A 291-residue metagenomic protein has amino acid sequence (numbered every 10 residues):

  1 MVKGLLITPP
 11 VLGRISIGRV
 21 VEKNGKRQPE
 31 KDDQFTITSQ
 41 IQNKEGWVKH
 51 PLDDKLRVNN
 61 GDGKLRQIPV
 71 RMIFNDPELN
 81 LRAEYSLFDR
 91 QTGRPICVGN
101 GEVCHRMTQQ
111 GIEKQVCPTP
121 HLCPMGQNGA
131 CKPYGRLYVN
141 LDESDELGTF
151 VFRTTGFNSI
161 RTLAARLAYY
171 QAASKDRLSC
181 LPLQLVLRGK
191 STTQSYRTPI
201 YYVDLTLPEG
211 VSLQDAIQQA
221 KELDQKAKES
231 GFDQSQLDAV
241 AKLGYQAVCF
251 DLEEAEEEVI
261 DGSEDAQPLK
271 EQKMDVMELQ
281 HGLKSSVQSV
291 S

Functional and structural regions predicted by a protein language model:
M1-S144, Y196-T198, V248-F250, P268-E278 (+1 more regions): OB-fold ssDNA-binding interfaces and closely related basic DNA-contact patches used across DNA replication/repair
L5-V11, F157, P199, L207-I217 (+3 more regions): Low-complexity, intrinsically disordered regions enriched in charged/polar residues
R82-Q91, T149-T155, Q218: Short amphipathic beta-strand/extended segments with alternating polar/hydrophobic composition
E84-S86, T162-A164, S195-R197, I217-Q219 (+1 more regions): Generic alpha-helix signal with a bias toward terminal, lower-confidence helices and secondary-structure junctions
Q127-Q214: Extended serine/threonine-enriched, polar tracts that run as long, contiguous segments within proteins
A168, A172-K175, P208, E222-K228 (+2 more regions): Generic surface-pattern signal
D215-M274: Eukaryotic intrinsically disordered, low-complexity regulatory regions
